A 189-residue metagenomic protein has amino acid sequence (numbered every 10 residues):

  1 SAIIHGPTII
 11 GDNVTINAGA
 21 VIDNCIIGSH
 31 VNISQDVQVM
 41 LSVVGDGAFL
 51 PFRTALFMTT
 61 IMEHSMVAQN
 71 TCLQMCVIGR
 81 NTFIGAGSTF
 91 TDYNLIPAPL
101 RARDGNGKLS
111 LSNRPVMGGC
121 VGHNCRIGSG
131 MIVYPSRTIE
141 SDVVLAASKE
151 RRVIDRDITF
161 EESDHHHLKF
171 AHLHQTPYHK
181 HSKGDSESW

Functional and structural regions predicted by a protein language model:
S1-N32: Extended, small-residue-rich solenoid/repeat segments and analogous flexible loops that form exposed scaffolds
I26, N32-S34, V43, P51: Short beta-strand elements of solenoid repeat domains
D36, P51-W189: Glycine-rich hexapeptide-repeat left-handed beta-helix
